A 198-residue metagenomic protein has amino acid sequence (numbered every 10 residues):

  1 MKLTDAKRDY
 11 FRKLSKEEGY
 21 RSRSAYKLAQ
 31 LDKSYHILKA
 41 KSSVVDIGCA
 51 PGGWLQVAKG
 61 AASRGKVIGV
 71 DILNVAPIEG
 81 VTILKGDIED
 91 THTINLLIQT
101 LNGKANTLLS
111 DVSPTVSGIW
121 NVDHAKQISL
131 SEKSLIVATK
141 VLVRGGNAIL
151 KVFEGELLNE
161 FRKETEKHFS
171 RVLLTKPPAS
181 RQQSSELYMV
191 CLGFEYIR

Functional and structural regions predicted by a protein language model:
M1-A40: Class I SAM-dependent methyltransferase Rossmann-like catalytic core, especially the SAM/SAH-binding loop
A40-A50: Conserved class I S-adenosyl-L-methionine
P51-S63: Conserved SAM-binding loop of SAM-dependent methyltransferases across substrates and taxa, primarily the Class I
S63-G65, V141-N147: Short glycine-dipeptide loop
K66-D71: Conserved SAM-binding motif I beta-strand of class I
I72-S117: S-adenosyl-L-methionine
I128-R144: A short glycine-rich, Lys/Arg-flanked "PGG" loop and its adjoining helix->strand segment in the class I
E154-R198: Class I S-adenosyl-L-methionine
